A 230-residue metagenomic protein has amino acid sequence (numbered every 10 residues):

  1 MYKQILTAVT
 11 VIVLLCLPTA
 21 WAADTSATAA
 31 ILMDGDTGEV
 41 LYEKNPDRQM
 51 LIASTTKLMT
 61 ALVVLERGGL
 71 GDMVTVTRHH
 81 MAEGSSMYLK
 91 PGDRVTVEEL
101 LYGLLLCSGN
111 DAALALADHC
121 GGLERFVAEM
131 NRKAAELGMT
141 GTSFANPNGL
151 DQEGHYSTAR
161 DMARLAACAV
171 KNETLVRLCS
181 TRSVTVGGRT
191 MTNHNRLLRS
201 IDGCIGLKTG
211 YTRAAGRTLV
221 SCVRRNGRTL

Functional and structural regions predicted by a protein language model:
M1-A8: Positively charged n-region of N-terminal signal peptides that target proteins for export
Q4, T19-W21: Glycine/proline-rich, flexible active-site/cofactor-binding loop segments that harbor closely spaced acidic
A8-L17: Bacterial N-terminal signal peptides
V13, W21-A23, V223: Sterically constrained small-residue positions within well-ordered secondary structures of folded domains
W21-R160, R164-E173: Active-site-adjacent loops and short helices of periplasmic peptidoglycan-processing enzymes
M139-T140, D151-L230: Domain-terminus/edge residues, biased toward the C-terminal soluble/receptor-binding domains of extracytoplasmic
